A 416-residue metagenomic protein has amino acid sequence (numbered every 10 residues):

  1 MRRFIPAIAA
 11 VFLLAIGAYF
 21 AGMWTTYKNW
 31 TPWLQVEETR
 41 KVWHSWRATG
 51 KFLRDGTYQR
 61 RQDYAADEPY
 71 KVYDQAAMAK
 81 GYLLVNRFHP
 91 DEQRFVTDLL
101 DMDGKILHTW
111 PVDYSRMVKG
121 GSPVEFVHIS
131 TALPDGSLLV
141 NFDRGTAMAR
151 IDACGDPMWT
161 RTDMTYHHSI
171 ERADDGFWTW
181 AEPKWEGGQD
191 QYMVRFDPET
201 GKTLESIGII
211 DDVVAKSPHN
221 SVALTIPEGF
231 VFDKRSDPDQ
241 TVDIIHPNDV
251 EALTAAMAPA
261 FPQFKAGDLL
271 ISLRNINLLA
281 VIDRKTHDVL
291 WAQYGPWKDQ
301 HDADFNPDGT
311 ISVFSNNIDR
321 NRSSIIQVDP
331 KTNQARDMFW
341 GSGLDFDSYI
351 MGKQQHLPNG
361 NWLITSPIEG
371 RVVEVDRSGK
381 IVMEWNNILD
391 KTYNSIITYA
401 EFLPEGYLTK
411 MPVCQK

Functional and structural regions predicted by a protein language model:
F4-K416: Histidine-/acidic-rich catalytic cores in large beta-rich domains
